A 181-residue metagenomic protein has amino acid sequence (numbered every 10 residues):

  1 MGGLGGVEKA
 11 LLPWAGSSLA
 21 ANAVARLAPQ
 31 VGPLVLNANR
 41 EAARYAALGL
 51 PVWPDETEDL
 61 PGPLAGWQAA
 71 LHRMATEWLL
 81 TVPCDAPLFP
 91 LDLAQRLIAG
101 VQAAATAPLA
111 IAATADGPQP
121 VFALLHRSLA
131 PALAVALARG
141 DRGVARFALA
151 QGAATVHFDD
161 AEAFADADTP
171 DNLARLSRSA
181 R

Functional and structural regions predicted by a protein language model:
M1-D141, R146-A163, D171-R175: Nucleotide and nucleotide-moiety/phosphate-recognizing core
R175-R181: Generic C-terminal helix-cap and adjacent flexible tail
